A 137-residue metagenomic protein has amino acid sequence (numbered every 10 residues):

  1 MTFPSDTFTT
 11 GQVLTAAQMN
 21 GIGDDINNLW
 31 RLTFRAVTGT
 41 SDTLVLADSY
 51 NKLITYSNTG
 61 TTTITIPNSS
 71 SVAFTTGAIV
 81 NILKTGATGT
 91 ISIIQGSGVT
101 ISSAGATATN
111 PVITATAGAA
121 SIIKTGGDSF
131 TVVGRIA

Functional and structural regions predicted by a protein language model:
M1-N20, V133-A137: Short, intrinsically disordered N-terminal pre-domain segments
F3, F8, I64-I66, I113: Short clusters of hydrophobic/aromatic residues that line enzyme substrate/ligand-binding pockets
F8, V13, S49-Y50, S71 (+1 more regions): Short capping/connector residues at structural and topological boundaries
Q18-S97, K124-A137: Exposed extracellular interaction/assembly regions and N-terminal maturation sites
G96-T116: Terminal beta-strand-rich extracellular "head" domains that mediate receptor/glycan or other ligand binding
A115-T125: Extracellular disulfide-bonded cysteine-rich modules/repeats
